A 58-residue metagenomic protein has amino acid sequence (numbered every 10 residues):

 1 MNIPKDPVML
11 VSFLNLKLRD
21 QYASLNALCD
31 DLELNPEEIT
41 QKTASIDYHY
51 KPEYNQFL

Functional and structural regions predicted by a protein language model:
M1-D20, S24: N-terminal acidic leader/helix
L28-C29: Short alpha-helical "recognition helix" segments of helix-turn-helix
N35-Y48: Short acidic, Pro/Gly- and aromatic-enriched capping/linker segments at domain boundaries
